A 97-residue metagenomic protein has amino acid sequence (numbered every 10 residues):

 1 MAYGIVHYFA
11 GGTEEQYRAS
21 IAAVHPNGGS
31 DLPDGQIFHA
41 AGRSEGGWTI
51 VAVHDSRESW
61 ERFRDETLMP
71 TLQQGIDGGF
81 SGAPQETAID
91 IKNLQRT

Functional and structural regions predicted by a protein language model:
M1-T49, D55-P70, G78-T97: Short S/T/G/P-rich N-terminal loop/turn motif that feeds into the first structured element of a domain
